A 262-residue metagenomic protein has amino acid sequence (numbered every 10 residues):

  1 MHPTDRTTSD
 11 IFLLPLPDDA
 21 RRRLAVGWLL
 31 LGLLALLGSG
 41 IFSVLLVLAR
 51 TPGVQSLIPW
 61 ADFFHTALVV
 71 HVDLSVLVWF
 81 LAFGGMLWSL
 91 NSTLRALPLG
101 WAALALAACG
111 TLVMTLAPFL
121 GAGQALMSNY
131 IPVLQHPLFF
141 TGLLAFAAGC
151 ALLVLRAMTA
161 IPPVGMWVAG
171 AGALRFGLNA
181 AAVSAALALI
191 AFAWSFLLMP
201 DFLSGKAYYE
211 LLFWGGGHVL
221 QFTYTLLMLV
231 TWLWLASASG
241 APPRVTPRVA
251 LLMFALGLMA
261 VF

Functional and structural regions predicted by a protein language model:
H2-F262: Hydrophobic alpha-helical transmembrane segments of multi-pass integral membrane proteins
